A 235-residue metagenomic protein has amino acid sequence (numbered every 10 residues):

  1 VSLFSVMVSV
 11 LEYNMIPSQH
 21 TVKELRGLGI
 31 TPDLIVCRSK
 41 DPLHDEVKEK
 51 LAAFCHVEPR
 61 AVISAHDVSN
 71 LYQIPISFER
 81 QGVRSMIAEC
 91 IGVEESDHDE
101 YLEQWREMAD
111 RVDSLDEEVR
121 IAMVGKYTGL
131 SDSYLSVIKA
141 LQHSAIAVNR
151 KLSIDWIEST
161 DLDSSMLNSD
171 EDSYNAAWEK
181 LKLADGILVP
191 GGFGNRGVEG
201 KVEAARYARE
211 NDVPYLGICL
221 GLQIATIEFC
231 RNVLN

Functional and structural regions predicted by a protein language model:
V1-N235: N-terminal beta1-alpha1 cap of cysteine-dependent amidohydrolase-like domains
